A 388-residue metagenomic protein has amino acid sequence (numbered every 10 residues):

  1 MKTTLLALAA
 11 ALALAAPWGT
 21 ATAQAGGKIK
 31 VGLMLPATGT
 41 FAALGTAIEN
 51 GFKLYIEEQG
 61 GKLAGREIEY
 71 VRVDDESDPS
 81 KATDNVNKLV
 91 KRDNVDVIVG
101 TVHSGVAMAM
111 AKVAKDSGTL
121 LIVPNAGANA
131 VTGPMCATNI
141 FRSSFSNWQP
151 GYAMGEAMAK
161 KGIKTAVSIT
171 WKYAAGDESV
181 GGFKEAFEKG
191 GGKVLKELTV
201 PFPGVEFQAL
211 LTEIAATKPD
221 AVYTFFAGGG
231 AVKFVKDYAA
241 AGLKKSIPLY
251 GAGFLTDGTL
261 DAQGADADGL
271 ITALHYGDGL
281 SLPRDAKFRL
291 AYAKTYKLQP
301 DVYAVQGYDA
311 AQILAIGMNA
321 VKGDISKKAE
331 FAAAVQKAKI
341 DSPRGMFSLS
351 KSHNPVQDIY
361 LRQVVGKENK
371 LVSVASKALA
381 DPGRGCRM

Functional and structural regions predicted by a protein language model:
K2-A10, A23-M388: Extracytosolic ligand-binding ectodomains
A11, A15-P17: Sec-dependent N-terminal signal peptides
P17-A23: Sec/Tat signal peptide C-region and signal peptidase I cleavage site
